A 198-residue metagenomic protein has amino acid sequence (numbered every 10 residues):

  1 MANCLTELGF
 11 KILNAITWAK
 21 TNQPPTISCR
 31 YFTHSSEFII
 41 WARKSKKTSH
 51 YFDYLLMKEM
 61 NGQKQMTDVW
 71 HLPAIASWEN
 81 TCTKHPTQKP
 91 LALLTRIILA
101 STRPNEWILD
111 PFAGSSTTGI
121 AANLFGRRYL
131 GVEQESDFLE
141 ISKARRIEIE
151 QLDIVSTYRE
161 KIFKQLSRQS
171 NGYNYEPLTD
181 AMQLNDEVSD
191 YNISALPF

Functional and structural regions predicted by a protein language model:
M1-I141, D186, L196-F198: Core catalytic lobe of class I
D137-F198: PRPP-dependent phosphoribosyltransferase catalytic core
